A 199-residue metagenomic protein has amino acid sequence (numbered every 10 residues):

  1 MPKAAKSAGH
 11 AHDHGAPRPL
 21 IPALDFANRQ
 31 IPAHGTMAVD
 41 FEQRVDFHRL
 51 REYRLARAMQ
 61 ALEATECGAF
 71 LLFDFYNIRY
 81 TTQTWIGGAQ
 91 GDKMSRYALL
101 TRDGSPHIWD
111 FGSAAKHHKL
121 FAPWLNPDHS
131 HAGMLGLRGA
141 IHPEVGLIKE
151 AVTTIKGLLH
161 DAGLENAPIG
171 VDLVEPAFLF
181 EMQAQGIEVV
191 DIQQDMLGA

Functional and structural regions predicted by a protein language model:
M1-A199: A composition/biophysics-driven feature that prefers long, compositionally simple stretches
